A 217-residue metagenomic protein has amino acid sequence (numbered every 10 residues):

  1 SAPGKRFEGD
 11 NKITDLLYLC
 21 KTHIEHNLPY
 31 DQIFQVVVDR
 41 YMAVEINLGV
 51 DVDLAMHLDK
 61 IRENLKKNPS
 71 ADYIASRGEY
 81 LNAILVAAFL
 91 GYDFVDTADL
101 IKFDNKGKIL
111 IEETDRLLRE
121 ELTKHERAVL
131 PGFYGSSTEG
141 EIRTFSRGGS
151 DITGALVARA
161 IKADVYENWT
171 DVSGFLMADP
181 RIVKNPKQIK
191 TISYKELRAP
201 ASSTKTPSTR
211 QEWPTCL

Functional and structural regions predicted by a protein language model:
S1-W213: Nucleotide/pyrophosphate-binding catalytic subdomain
T215-L217: Active-site or pore-adjacent capping/gating segments
